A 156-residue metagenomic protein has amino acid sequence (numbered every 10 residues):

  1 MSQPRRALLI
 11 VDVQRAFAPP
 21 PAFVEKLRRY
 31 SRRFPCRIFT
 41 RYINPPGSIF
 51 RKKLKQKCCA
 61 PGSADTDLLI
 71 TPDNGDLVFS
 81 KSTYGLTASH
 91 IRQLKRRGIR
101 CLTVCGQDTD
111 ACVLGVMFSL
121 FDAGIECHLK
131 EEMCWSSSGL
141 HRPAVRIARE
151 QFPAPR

Functional and structural regions predicted by a protein language model:
M1-A7, A16, R32-R33, Q56-R156: Active-site-adjacent betaalpha module
P4, P20-P46: A short alpha/beta connector and helix-capping loop motif
V11, T40, C105: Conserved residues at the C-terminal ends of beta-strands
V11-F23: N-terminal beta1-alpha1 ligand-phosphate binding loop
V13, R41-Y42, E131: A cross-domain feature marking catalytic cores of carbohydrate-active enzymes and several ubiquitous metabolic/repair
P21-F23, R51-K52, G115-F118: Short amphipathic alpha-helical segments
P46-G47, S137: Generic structural signal for helix capping and beta-alpha/helix-loop junctions
G47-C58: A short secondary-structure junction motif
